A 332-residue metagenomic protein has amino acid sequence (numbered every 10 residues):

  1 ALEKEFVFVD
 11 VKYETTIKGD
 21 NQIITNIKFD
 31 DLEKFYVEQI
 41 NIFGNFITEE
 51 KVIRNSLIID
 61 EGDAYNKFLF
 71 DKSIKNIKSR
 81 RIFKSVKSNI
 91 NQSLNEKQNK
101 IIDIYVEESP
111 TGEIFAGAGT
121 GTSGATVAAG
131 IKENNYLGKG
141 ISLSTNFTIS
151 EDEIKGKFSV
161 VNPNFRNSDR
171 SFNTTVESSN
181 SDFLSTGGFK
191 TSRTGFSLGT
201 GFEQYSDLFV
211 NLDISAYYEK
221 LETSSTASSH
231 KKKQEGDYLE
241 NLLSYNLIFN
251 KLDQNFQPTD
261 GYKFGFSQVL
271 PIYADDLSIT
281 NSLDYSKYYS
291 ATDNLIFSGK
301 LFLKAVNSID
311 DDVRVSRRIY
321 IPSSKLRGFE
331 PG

Functional and structural regions predicted by a protein language model:
A1-G124, G130, S144-N164, L283-D284 (+1 more regions): Periplasmic polypeptide-binding modules associated with outer-membrane biogenesis and secretion
L57, T111-G121, V127-E151, F172-D182 (+3 more regions): Transmembrane beta-strand segments that form the barrel wall of outer-membrane beta-barrel proteins
F83, S109-T111, Y136-G138, F165-N167 (+4 more regions): Outer-membrane beta-barrel channels and translocator barrels
N95-E96, G119-A128, T145-G156, F183-T191 (+3 more regions): Solvent-exposed loop/turn segments connecting transmembrane beta-strands in outer-membrane beta-barrel proteins
Q98-K100, P110-I114, A125, K139-L143 (+7 more regions): Outer-envelope beta-barrel architecture signal
E113, S229-G332: C-terminal outer-membrane beta-barrel translocator/porin domains of Gram-negative envelope proteins and their
V127-N135, I154-R166, F172-T174, T194-Q204 (+5 more regions): Feature captures outer-membrane beta-barrel proteins of Gram-negative bacteria and organelles
G156-D237, Y245: Transmembrane beta-barrel wall of Gram-negative outer-membrane proteins
